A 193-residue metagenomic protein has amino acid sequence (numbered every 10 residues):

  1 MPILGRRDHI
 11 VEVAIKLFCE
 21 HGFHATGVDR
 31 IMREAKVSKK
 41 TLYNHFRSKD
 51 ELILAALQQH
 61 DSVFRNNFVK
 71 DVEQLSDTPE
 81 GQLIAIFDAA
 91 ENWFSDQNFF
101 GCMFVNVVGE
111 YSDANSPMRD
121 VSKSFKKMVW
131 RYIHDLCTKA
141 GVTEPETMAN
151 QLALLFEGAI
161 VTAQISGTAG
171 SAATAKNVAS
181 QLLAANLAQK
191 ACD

Functional and structural regions predicted by a protein language model:
M1-H21, A25-V37, E51: Basic, helix-initiating cap at the start of DNA-binding domains
K36-F46: Short hydrophobic/aromatic patch on the recognition helix
D50-L52, V107: A secondary-structure capping/hinge motif
L54-H60, N67: Alpha-helical DNA-contacting segments of helix-turn-helix folds
A55, K70-D96, K139, A149-L152: Hydrophobic alpha-helical connector segments
S62, G81-I84, A114-K139, N177: Amphipathic alpha-helical packing segments from all-alpha helical-bundle domains
Q82, F94-P117: Amphipathic alpha-helical segments used for helix-helix packing
R119-S124, T138-D193: Hydrophobic/aromatic-rich alpha-helical bundle segments in the mid-to-C-terminal region
